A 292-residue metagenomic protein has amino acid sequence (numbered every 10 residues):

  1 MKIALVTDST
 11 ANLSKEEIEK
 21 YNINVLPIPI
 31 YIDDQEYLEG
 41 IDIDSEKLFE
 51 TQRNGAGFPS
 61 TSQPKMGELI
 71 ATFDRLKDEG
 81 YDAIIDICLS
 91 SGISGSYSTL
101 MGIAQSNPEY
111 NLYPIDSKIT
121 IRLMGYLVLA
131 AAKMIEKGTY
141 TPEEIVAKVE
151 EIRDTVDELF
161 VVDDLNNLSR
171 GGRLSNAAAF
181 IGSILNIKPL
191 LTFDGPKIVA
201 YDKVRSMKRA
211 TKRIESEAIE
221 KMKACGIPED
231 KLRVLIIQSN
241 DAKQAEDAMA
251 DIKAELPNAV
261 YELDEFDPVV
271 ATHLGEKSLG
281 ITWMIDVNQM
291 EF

Functional and structural regions predicted by a protein language model:
A4-Q63: N-terminal glycine-rich anion-binding loop in soluble enzyme alpha/beta folds
V6-T7, D86-S90, D116: Short beta-strand segments
T10-N24, P29, G55-A56, G92 (+3 more regions): Mixed-charge interfacial surface used for oligomerization/domain docking and macromolecular partner engagement
S45-L48, L69, L100, V128: A general structural signal for well-ordered alpha-helical segments in protein cores
S62-F73: Glycine-rich, highly charged phosphate/nucleotide-binding loops
Q63, D116-K118: Short beta->alpha junction loops
Y81-D82: Short, high-confidence coil segments that cap the C-terminus of an alpha-helix and link into the following beta-strand
